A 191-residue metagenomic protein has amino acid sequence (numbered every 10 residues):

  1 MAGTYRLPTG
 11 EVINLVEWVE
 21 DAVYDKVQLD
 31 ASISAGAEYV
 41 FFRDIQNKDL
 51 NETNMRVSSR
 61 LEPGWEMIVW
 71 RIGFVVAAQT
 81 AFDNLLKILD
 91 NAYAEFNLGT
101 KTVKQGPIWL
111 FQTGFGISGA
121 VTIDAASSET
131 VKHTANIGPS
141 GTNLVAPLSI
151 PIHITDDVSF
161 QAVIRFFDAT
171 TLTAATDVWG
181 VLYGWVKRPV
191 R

Functional and structural regions predicted by a protein language model:
M1-R191: Beta-strand-centric surfaces of beta-sandwich/beta-rich domains
